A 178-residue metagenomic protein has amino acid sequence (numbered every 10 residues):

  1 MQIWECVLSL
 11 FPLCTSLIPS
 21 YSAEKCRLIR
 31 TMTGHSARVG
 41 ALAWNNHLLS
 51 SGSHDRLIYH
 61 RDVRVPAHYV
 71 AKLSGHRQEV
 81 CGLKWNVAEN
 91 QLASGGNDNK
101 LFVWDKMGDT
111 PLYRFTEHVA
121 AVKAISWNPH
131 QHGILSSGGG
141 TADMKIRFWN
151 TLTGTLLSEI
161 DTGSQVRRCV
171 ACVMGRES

Functional and structural regions predicted by a protein language model:
M1-H54, V63-V65, A71: Glycine- and small hydrophobic-enriched segments that form the cores of compact globular domains
Q2-V7, S36, A41-L48, L83-N90 (+4 more regions): Loop/turn segments within WD40 beta-propeller blades
P12-T15, S51-D55, A88, S94-D98 (+1 more regions): Conserved strand-to-loop turn within each blade of WD40 beta-propeller repeats
I18-S22, L42, I58-D62, L83 (+4 more regions): WD40-repeat beta-propellers
R27-R30, H68-A71, T110-Y113, T155-S158: A structural motif specific to WD40 beta-propellers
M32-V39, L73-V80, T116-V122, A142 (+2 more regions): WD40/WD-repeat beta-propeller blade N-cap
F148, L152-L157, V166-R168, C172-S178: C-terminal closing repeat unit and adjoining cap/tail of repeat-based domains
